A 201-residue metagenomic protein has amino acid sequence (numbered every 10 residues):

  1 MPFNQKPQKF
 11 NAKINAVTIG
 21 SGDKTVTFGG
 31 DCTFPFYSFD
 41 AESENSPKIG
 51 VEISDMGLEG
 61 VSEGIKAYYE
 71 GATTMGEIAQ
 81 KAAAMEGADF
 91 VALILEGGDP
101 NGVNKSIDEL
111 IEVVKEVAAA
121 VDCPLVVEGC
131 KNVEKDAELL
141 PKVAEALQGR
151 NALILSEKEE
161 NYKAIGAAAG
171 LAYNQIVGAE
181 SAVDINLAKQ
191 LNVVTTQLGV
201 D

Functional and structural regions predicted by a protein language model:
M1-Y69: N-terminal amphipathic alpha-helix/helix-capping segment at the start of soluble metabolic enzymes
P47-I53, D89-L93, C123-G129, R150-E157 (+2 more regions): Hydrophobic faces of well-ordered beta-strands that scaffold small-molecule active sites in alpha/beta enzyme cores
K48-K81, G102-K105, G129-E134, L155-S156 (+1 more regions): Active-site mouth loops of central-metabolism enzymes
G60-A67, A88-E116, V121, V127-E134: Glycine-rich, proline-tolerant flexible connector loops at the mouths of alpha/beta enzymes
E63-Y69, D99-D108, Q148-I154, A172-G178: Glycine-rich tight-turn/loop motif centered on a GG-T
I78, E109-V117, L139, I165 (+1 more regions): A general structural detector for well-ordered alpha-helical segments in enzyme core domains, enriched
A82, V117, V143: Conserved, mostly hydrophobic/aromatic
K158-D201: Catalytic alpha/beta core domains of metabolic enzymes, predominantly
